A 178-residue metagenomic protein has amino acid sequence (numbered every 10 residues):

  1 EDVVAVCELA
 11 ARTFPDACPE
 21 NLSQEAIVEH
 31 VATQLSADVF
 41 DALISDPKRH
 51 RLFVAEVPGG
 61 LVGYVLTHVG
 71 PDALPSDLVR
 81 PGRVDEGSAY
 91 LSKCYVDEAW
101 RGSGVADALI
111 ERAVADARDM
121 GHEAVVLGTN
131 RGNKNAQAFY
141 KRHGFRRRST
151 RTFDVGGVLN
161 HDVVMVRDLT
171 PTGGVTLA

Functional and structural regions predicted by a protein language model:
E1-D2, N133: Acidic/polar helix N-cap motif
V3, E8-N21, A26-A99, I110-R112 (+4 more regions): Acetyl-CoA-dependent GNAT
V4, Q137-A138: Alpha-helical elements of the RecA-like P-loop NTPase motor core of helicases
R101, V126-Q137, D154-N160, V166: Conserved beta-strand-loop-alpha-helix junction that forms the acyl-donor binding cleft
Y140, F145: Conserved active-site tyrosine of GNAT-family acetyltransferases
